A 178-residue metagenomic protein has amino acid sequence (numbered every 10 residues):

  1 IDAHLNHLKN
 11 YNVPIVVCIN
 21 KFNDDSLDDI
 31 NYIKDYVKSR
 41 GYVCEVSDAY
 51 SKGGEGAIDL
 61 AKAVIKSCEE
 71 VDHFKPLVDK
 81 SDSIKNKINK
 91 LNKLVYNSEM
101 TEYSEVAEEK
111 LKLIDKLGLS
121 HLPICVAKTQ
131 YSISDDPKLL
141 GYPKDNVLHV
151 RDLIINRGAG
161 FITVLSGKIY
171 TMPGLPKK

Functional and structural regions predicted by a protein language model:
I1-K178: P-loop NTP-binding site
